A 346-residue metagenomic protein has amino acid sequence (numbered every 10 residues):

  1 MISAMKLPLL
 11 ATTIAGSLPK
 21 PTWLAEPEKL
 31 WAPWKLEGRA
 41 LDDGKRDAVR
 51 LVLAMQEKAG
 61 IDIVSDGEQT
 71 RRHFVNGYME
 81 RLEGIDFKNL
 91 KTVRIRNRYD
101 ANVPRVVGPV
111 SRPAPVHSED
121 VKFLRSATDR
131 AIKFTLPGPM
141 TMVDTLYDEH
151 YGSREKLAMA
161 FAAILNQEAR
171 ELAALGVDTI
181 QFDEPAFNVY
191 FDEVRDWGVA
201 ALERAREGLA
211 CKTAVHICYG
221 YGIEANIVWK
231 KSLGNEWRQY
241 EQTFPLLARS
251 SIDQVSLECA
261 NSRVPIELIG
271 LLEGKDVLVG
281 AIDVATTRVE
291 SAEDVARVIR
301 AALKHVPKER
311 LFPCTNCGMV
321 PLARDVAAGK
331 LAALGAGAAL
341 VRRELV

Functional and structural regions predicted by a protein language model:
M1-V346: Domain-level signal for soluble alpha/beta catalytic cores
